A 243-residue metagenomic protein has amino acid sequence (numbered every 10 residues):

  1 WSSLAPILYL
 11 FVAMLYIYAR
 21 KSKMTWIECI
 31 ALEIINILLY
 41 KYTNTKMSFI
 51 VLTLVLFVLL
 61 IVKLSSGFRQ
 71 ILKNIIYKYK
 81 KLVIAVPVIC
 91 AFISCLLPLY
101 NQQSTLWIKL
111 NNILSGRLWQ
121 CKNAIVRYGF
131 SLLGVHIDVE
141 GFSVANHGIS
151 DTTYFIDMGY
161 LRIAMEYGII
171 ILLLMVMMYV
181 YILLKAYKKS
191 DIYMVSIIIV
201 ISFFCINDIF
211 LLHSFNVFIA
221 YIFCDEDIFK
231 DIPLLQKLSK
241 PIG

Functional and structural regions predicted by a protein language model:
W1-L10, T45, I156-G159, A164-G168 (+1 more regions): Membrane-interface micro-motifs in multi-pass membrane enzymes
W1-N44, F49-I61: Alpha-helical transmembrane segments of multi-pass inner-membrane proteins
A13-S22, F57-R69, L97-L99, V180-Y187 (+2 more regions): Structural signal for the C-terminal ends of transmembrane alpha-helices and the immediately following loop
Y18-E28, Q70-K78, I182-I197: Membrane-interface helix-loop-helix junctions at transmembrane boundaries of multi-pass membrane enzymes, predominantly
Y42-T43, L59-I108: A membrane-periplasm/extracellular boundary helix in multi-pass inner-membrane enzymes that assemble envelope glycans
S104-Y167: Long extracytoplasmic/lumenal interhelical loops at the membrane interface of multi-pass membrane proteins
E166-S202, D231-L234: Hydrophobic transmembrane alpha-helices and their immediate junctions
I197-S202, L212-G243: Transmembrane alpha-helices of multi-pass inner-membrane enzymes
